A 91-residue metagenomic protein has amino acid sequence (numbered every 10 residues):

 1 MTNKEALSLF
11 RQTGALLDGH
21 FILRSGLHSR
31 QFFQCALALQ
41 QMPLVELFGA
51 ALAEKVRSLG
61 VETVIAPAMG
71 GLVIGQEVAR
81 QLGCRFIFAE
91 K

Functional and structural regions predicted by a protein language model:
M1-G60: Active-site-facing substrate-recognition patch
G26, V64, F86: Conserved hydrophobic/aromatic pocket- or pore-lining residues that grip, position, or stack substrates in active sites
C35-A36, P67-M69, E90-K91: Fold-independent oxyanion-binding glycine-rich loops and adjacent beta-strand/coil segments at enzyme active sites
L59-A68: Short glycine-rich phosphate-binding loop at a beta-alpha junction
G71-V73: Short glycine/serine/threonine-rich phosphate/pyrophosphate-binding segments that cradle anionic phosphate groups
G75-K91: Short, glycine/charge-rich flexible loops or terminal/linker lids adjacent to PRPP-binding catalytic cores
